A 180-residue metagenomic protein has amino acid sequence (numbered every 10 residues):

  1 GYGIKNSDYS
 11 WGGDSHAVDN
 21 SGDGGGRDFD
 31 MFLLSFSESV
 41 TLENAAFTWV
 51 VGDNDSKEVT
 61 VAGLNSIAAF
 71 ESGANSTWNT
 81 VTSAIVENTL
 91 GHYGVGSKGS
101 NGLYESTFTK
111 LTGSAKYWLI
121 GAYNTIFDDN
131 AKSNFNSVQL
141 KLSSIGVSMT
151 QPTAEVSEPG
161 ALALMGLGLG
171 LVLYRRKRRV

Functional and structural regions predicted by a protein language model:
G1-D28: N-terminal targeting leaders for non-cytosolic proteins
D30-F32: The right-handed parallel beta-helix/beta-solenoid scaffold, focusing on the short coil/turn and N-cap positions
S37-N44: Extended extracellular/luminal ectodomain segments enriched in beta-structured repeat modules
A46-G52: Solvent-exposed strand-to-loop "edge" motifs in beta-rich extracellular domains
D53-F70: Short, surface-exposed beta-strand/strand-loop-strand elements in extracellular ectodomains
G73-A154: Terminal, low-complexity interaction segments
S157-R175: A short, hydrophobic C-terminal helix/tail in secreted or cell-surface proteins
K177-V180: Short, charged juxtamembrane terminal tails flanking transmembrane helices
